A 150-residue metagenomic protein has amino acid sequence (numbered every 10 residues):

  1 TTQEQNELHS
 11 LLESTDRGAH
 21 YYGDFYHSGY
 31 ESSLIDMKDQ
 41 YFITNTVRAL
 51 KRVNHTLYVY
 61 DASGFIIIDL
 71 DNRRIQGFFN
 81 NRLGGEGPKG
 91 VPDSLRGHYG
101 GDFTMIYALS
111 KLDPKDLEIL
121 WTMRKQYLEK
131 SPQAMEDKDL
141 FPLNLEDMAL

Functional and structural regions predicted by a protein language model:
T1-A49, N144, A149-L150: N-terminal export/targeting and maturation segments
Q3-Q5, Q40, Q76, Q126 (+1 more regions): Residue-identity detector for glutamine
N6, D16, D24, D36-D39 (+7 more regions): Acidic-enriched, low-complexity/disordered segments with a strong bias for Aspartate over Glutamate
S10, S14, S28, S32-S33 (+4 more regions): Generic serine detector
Y21-Y22, Y26, Y30, Y41 (+4 more regions): Sequence-level detector for tyrosine residue identity
S28-G87: Mature extracytoplasmic domains of secretory-pathway proteins
R82-L150: C-terminal partner/receptor-binding element of secreted or periplasmic proteins
